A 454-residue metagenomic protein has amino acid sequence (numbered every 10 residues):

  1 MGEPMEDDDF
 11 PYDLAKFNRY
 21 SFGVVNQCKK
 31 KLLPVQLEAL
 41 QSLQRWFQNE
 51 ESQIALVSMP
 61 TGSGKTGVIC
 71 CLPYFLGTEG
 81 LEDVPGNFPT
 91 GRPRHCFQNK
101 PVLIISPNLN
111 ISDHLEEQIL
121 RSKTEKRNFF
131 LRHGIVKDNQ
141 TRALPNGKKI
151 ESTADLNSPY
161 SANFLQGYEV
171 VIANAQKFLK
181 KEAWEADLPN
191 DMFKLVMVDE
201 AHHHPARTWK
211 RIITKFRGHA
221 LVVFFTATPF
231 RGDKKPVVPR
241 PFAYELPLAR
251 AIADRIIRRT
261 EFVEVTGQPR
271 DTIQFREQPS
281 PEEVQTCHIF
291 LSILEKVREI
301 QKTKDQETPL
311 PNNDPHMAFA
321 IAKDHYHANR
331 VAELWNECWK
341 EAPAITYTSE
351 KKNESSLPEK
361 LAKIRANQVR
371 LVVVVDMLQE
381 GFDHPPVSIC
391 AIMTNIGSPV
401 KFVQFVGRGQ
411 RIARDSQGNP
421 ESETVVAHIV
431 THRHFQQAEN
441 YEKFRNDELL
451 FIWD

Functional and structural regions predicted by a protein language model:
D8-S58: Conserved pre-motif I regulatory segment
E50-L72: Walker A/P-loop
T66-C71, G86-K137, K323-Y326: Conserved Walker A/P-loop ATP-binding site and its immediately adjacent core in helicase/helicase-like ATPase domains
T124-K180: Inter-Walker segment of RecA-like/P-loop motor cores
Y168, A175-K177, A186-F224: SF2 helicase catalytic motif II
H203-T260: Post-DEXD/H (motif II) to motif III coupling segment of the RecA-like Helicase ATP-binding lobe
F242-D324: Conserved interdomain linker/interface between the two RecA-like ATPase lobes of SF2 helicase motors
P343, T348-W453: Conserved RecA-like P-loop NTPase helicase motor core
